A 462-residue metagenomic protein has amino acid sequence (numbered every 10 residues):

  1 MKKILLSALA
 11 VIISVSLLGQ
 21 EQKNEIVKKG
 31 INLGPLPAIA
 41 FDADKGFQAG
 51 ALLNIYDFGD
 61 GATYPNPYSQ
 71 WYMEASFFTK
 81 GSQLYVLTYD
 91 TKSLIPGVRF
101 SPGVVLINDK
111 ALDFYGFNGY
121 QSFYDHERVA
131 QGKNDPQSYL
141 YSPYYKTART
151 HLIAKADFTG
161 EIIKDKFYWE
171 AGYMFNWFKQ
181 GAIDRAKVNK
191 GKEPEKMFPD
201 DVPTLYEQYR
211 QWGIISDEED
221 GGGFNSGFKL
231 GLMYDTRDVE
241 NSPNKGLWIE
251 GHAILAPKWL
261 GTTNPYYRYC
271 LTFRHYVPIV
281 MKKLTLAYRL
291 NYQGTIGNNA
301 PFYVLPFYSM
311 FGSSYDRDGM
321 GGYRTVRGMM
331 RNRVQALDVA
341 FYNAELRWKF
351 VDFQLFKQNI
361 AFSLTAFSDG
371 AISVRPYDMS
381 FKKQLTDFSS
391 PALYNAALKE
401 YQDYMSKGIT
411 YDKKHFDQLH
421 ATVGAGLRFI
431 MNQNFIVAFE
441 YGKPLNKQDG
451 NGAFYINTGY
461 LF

Functional and structural regions predicted by a protein language model:
Q20-I31, G59-Y68, L94-R99, I163-W169 (+8 more regions): Short loop/turn motifs that connect adjacent beta-strands in outer-membrane beta-barrel proteins
E25-L33, F41-F224, M320-R324, Q448-F462: Gram-negative/organellar outer-membrane beta-barrel architecture
L33-P35, A49-A51, Q83-L87, T150-A156 (+7 more regions): Hydrophobic, lipid-facing positions within transmembrane beta-strands of outer-membrane proteins
I39-F41, A51-I55, W71-F77, P102-K110 (+12 more regions): Transmembrane beta-barrel strands of outer-membrane/channel proteins
A51-M73, K229-T272, G424-I430, F435-E440: Surface-exposed extracellular loop regions of Gram-negative outer-membrane beta-barrel proteins
P65-N66, L84-L87, L112-Y120, G181-V188 (+6 more regions): Outer-membrane beta-barrel translocator domains and adjoining extracellular loop/strand segments of Gram-negative
F228, V239-F356, P376, N395-A396: C-terminal outer-membrane beta-barrel translocator/porin domains of Gram-negative envelope proteins and their
L290, I430-F462: Predominantly the C-terminal beta-signal and adjacent terminal strand-loop region of outer-membrane beta-barrel
